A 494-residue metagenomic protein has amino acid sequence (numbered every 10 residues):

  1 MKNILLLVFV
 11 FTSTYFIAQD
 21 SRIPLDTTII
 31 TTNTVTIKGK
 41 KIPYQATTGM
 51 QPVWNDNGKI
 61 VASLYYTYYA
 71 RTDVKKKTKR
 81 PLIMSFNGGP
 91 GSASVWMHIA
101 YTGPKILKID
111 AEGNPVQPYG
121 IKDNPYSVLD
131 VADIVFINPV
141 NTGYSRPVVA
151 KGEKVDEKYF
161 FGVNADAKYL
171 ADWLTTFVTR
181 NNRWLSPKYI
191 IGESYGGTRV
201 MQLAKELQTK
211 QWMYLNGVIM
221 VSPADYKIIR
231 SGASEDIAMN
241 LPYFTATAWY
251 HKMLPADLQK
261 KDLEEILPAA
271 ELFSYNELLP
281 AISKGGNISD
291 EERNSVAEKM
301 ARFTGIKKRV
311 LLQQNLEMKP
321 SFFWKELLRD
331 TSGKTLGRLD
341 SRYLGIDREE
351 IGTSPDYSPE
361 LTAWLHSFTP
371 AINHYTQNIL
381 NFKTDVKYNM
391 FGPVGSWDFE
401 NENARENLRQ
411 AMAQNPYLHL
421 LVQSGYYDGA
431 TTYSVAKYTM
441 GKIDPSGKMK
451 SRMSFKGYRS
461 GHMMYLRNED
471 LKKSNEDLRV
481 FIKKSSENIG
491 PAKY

Functional and structural regions predicted by a protein language model:
Q19-L82, A100: Catalytic-loop region of hydrolases
G58-F161, G441: N-terminal cap/lid subdomain of alpha/beta-hydrolase-fold enzymes
G103-K108, Q208-R302: A catalytic-pocket lid/entrance helix-loop region that shapes and gates access to the active site across common
K168-S186: Conserved acidic catalytic loop of the alpha/beta-hydrolase fold
R183-Y195: Alpha/beta-hydrolase fold nucleophile elbow
K284-A430: Alpha/beta-hydrolase fold catalytic core
L418, T432-K442: Short alpha-helix in the alpha/beta-hydrolase fold that links the catalytic acid
R459-D470: Catalytic histidine-centered segment of alpha/beta-hydrolase-like enzymes
